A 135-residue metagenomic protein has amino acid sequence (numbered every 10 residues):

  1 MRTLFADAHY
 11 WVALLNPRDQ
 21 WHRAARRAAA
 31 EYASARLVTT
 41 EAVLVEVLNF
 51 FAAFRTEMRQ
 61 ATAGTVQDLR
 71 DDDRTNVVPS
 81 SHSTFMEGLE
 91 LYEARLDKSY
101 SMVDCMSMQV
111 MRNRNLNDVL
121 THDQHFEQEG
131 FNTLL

Functional and structural regions predicted by a protein language model:
M1-T3, M108-Q109, N113-L135: Acidic, PIN/NYN-like endoribonuclease modules and their adjacent C-terminal/linker elements
M1-T39, A53-T65: Short, well-structured N-terminal submotif of metal-dependent ribonuclease cores
D7, E46, D104, D123: Acidic active-site catalytic centers that drive phospho-/nucleotidyl reactions and related ester hydrolyses
H9, L48-N49, L89: Amphipathic alpha-helical segments within well-ordered protein domains
W11, L44, F126-E127: A generic structural signal for short hydrophobic patches within well-formed alpha-helices
N49-A53, R112: Short glycine/serine- and small hydrophobic-enriched flexible loop segments
R55-M58, R95-L96, L135: Short, hinge-like loop/turn segments at secondary-structure boundaries
T75-D118: Active-site neighborhoods of divalent-metal-dependent phosphate/nucleic-acid chemistry enzymes
